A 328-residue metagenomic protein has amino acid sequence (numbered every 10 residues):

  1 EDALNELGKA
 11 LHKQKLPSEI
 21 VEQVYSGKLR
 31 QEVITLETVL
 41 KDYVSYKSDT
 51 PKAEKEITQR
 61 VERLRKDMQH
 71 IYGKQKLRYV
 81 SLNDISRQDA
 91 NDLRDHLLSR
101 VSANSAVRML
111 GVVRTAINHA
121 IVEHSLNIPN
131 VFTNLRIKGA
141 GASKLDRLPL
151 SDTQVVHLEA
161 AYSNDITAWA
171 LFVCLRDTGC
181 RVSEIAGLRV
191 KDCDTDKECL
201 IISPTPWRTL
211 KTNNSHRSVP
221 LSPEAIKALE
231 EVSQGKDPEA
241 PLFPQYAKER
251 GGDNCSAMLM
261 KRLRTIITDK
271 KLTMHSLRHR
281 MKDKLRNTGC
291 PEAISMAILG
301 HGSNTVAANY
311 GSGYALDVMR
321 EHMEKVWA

Functional and structural regions predicted by a protein language model:
E1-E37, S45-A53, T58-R60: N-terminal helical hairpins
D2-K13, R63-H70, V80-N91, S99-N134 (+1 more regions): N-terminal DNA-binding recognition helix of tyrosine site-specific recombinases/integrases
N83-D84, L126-P129, G139-L158, T209-P223 (+1 more regions): DNA breakage-rejoining catalytic core of tyrosine-based enzymes
A103, V107-G111, L126, V131-V182 (+2 more regions): Basic, Lys/Arg- and aromatic-enriched nucleic-acid-binding interface segment
P149, P206-R208, L299-A328: Catalytic-site neighborhood detector that most strongly recognizes the C-terminal catalytic loop/helix of tyrosine
G187-E231: Conserved tyrosine-mediated DNA breakage-rejoining catalytic core shared by Y-recombinases
D192-C199, C290-Y310: Short, polar N-cap/turn motifs at the start of nucleic acid-interacting alpha helices
S222-K270: Active-site/catalytic core of tyrosine-dependent DNA strand-transfer enzymes
